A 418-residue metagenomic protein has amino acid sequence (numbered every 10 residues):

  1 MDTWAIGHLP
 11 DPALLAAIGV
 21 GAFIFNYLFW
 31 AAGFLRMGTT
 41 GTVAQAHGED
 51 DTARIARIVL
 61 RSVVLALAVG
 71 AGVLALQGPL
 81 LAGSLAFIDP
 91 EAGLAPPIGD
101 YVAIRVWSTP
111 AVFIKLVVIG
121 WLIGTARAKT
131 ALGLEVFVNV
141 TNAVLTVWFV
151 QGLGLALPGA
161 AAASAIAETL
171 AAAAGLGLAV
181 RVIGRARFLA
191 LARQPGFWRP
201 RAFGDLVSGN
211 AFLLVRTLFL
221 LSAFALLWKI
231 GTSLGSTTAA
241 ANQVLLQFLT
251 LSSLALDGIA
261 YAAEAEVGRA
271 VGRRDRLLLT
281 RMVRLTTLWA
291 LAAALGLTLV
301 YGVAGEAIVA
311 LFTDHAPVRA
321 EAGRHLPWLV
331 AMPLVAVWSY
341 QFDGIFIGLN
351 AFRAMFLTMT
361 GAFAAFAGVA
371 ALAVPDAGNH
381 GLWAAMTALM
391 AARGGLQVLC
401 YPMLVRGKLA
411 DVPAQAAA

Functional and structural regions predicted by a protein language model:
M1-A16, L85-A92, W148-L155, A211-L214 (+3 more regions): Helix-terminus/linker motif at the lipid-water interface of multi-pass membrane proteins
M1-D2, I104, K115, F137-V138 (+4 more regions): Transmembrane helical elements of multi-pass membrane transporters/channels
T3-W4, G83, V117-W121, V140-W148 (+7 more regions): Alpha-helical transmembrane segments of multipass membrane proteins
H8, Q45-G48, G124, L153 (+3 more regions): Membrane-helix boundary and inter-helical linker elements of multi-pass secondary transporters
L15-A75, K115-A126, A131, A241-L299 (+3 more regions): Small-residue-rich hydrophobic transmembrane alpha-helices
L28-A32, G72, V106, P110-A111 (+14 more regions): Residue-level hotspots within pore-lining transmembrane alpha-helices of multi-pass secondary transporters
G33-M37, I104-G124, A131-N139, A160-L176 (+4 more regions): Short runs within selected transmembrane alpha-helices of multi-pass transporters and secretion channels
V43-A111, T141-V144, W148-A211, V267-M332 (+1 more regions): Short alpha-helical transmembrane segments in multi-pass integral membrane proteins
